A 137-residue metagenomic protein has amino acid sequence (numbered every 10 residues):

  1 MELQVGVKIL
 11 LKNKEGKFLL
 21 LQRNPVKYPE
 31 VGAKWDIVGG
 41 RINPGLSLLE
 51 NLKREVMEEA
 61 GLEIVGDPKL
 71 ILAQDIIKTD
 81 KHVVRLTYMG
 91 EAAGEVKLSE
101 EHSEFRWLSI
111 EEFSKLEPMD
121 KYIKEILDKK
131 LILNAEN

Functional and structural regions predicted by a protein language model:
M1-L19, A73, M89: Conserved N-terminal beta-strand and adjoining loop/helix that marks the start of the Nudix/MutT-like hydrolase domain
G6-V7, S47, S103: Short loop/turn microsegments at loop-to-beta-strand junctions
N13-E15, Q74-V96: Active-site-adjacent beta-strand/loop module that shapes the phosphate/pyrophosphate-binding cleft
K17-E58: Conserved Nudix-box catalytic region and its N-terminal flanking loop in Nudix hydrolases and closely related
L62-E63, P118: Helix N-cap/coil-helix junction residues
E63-L72: A short coil-to-beta-strand element that immediately follows conserved catalytic motifs
T87-M89, K97-L127: NUDIX/MutT-family hydrolases
I123-N137: Charged phosphate-binding loop/patch that engages nucleotide di/tri-phosphates or the phosphate backbone of nucleic
